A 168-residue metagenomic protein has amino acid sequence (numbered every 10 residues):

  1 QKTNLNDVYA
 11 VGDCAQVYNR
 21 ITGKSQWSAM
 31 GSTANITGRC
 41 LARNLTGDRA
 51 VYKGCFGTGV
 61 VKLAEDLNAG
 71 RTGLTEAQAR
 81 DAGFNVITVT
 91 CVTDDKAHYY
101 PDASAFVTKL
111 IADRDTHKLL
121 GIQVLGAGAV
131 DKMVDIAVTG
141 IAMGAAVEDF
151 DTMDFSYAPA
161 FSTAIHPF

Functional and structural regions predicted by a protein language model:
Q1-R43, G140, F150: FAD-site-proximal beta/loop scaffold in flavoenzymes
Q1-T3, C14-N19, A69-A77, T90-C91: Flavin (primarily FAD) cofactor-binding/catalytic cores of flavoenzymes
G12, T58-V60, T108: Small-molecule pocket liners
K24-A29, R43-T72, T152-A158: Active-site-proximal substrate-binding core of FAD-dependent oxidoreductases
A34, V51-T58, A82-T88: Dinucleotide-binding/catalytic capping subdomain of oxidoreductase cores
L63-T72, R80-F168: Flexible, glycine-rich terminal cap/loop adjacent to redox cofactors in electron-transfer oxidoreductases
